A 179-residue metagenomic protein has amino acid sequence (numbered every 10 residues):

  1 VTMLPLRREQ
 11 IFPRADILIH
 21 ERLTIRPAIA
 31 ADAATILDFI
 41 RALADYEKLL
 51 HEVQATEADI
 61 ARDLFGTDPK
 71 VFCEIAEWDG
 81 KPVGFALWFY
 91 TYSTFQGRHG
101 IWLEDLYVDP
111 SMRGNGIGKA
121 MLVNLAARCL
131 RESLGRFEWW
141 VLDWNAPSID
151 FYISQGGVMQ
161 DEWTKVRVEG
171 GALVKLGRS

Functional and structural regions predicted by a protein language model:
T24-D38: A short beta-loop-alpha structural element at the N-terminal edge of CoA-dependent acyl/N-acetyltransferase catalytic
L37-D63: Conserved GNAT-fold acetyl-CoA-binding loop/helix
R62-I75, W102: A short helix-loop-beta-strand connector motif used in the catalytic cores of GNAT acetyltransferases and, in some
I75, K81-Y90: Conserved beta-strand in the GNAT
V108, G114-A127, S154: Conserved acetyl-CoA-binding loop-helix of GNAT-fold acetyltransferases
K119, D143-E162: Conserved active-site alpha-helix within GNAT-family acetyltransferase domains
L130-V141: Conserved GNAT acetyl-CoA-binding A-motif
W139-S148, R167-G170: Conserved beta-strand-loop-alpha-helix junction that forms the acyl-donor binding cleft
